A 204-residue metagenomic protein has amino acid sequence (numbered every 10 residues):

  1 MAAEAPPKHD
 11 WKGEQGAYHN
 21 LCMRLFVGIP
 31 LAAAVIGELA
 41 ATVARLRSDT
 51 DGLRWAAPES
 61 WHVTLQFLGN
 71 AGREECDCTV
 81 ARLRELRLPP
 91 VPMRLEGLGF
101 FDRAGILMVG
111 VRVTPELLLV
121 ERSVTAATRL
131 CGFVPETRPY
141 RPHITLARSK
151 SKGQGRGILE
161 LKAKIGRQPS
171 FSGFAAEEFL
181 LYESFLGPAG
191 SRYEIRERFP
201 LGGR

Functional and structural regions predicted by a protein language model:
M1-A2, T137: Residue-level detector of alpha-helical hydrophobic segments embedded in or interacting with membranes
A3-K8, A17-Y18: Short, low-complexity intrinsically disordered segments enriched in A/P/G/S/L with frequent Arg, especially at protein
Y18-R204: Histidine-dependent nucleotide/RNA phosphoesterase domain, centered on the 2H-phosphoesterase fold with its duplicated
